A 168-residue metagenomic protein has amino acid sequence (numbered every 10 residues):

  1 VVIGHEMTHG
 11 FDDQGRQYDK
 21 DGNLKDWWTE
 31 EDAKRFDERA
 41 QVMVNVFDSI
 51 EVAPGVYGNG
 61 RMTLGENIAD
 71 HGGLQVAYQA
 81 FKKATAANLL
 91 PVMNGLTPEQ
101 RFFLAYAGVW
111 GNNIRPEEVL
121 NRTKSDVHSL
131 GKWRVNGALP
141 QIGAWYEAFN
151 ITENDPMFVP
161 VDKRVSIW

Functional and structural regions predicted by a protein language model:
V1-F11: Short alpha-helix carrying the canonical HExxH Zn2+-binding catalytic motif
G10-W168: Zinc-dependent metallohydrolase catalytic domains
